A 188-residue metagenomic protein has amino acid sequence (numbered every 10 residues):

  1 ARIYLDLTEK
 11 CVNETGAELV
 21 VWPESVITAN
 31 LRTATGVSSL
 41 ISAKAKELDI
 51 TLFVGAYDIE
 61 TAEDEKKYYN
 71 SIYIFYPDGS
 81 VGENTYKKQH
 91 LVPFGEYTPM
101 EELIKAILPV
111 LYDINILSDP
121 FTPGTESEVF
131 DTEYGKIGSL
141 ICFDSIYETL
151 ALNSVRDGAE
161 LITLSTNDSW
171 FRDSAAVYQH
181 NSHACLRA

Functional and structural regions predicted by a protein language model:
R2, E9, E14-A188: Solvent-exposed soluble domains appended to multi-pass membrane proteins
